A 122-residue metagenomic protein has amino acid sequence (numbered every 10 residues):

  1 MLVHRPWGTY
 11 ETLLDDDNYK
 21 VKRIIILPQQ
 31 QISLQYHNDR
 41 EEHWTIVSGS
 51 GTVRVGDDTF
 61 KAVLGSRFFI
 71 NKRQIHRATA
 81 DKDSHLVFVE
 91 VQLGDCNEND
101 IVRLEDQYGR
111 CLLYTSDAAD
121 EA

Functional and structural regions predicted by a protein language model:
L2-E41: A short glycine-rich, His/Asp/Glu-containing loop-to-beta-strand
P28-Q30, D39-R40, D58, Q74-I75 (+1 more regions): A generic "binding-loop/recognition-motif" signal
D39-T52: Glycine- and acidic-residue-biased ligand/ion/polar-headgroup-sensing regions
D58-R73: Short acidic-glycine-tyrosine-enriched beta hairpin
K72-N99: Ligand-binding loop in jelly-roll beta-barrel domains
Y114-A122: Single conserved hydrophobic/aromatic residue that forms the stacking wall/gate of nucleotide- or nucleobase-binding
